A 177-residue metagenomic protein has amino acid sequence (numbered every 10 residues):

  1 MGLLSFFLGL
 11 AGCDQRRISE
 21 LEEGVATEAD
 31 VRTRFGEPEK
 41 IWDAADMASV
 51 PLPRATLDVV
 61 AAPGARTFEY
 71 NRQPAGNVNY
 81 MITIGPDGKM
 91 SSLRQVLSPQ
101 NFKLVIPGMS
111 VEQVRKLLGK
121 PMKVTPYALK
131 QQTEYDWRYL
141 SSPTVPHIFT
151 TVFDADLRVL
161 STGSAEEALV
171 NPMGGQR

Functional and structural regions predicted by a protein language model:
M1-G9: Bacterial N-terminal signal peptides
S5, L97-S98: General structural signal for secondary-structure boundaries
R16-D87, M109-R177: A cross-family detector of function-defining hotspots
I18-S19, S98-F102: Conserved short-loop catalytic and cofactor-binding motifs
S92-L97, E134: Well-structured core secondary-structure elements of compact alpha/beta domains
V105-P107: Short, contiguous acidic and Ser/Thr-rich linear segments
